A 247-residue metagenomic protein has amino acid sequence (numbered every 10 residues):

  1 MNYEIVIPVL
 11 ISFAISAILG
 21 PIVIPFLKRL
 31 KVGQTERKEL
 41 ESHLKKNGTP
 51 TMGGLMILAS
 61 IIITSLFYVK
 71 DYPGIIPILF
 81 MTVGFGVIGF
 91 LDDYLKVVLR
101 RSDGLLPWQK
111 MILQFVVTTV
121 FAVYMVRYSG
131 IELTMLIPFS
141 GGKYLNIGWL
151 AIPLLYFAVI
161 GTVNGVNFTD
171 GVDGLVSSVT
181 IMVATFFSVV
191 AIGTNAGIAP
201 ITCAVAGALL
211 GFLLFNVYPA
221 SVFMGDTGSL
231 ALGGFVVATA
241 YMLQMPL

Functional and structural regions predicted by a protein language model:
M1-I24, I57-V87, F121-R127, G148-L247: Alpha-helical transmembrane segments
F26-I57, L91-V116, I137-A151, V163-V179 (+1 more regions): Interhelical loop and helix-boundary elements at the membrane-water interface of polytopic inner-membrane proteins
R127-L133: Membrane-helix interface motif
